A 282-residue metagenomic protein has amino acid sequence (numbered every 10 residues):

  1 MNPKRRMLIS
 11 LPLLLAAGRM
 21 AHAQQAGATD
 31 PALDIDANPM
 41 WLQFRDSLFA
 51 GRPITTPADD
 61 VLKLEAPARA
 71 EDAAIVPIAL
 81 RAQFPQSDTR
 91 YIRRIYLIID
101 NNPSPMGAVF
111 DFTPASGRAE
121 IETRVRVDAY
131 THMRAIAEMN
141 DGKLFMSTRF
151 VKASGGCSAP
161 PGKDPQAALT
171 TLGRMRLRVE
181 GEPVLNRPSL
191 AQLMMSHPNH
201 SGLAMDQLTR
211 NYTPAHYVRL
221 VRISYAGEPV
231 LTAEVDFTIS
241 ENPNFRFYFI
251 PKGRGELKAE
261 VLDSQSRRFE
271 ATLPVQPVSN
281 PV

Functional and structural regions predicted by a protein language model:
M1-A16: N-terminal secretory signal peptides and thylakoid transit peptides that target proteins across membranes
R5, Q25-A26: Intrinsic disorder/low-complexity segments enriched in polar/small residues
R19-A23: Sec/Tat signal peptide C-region and signal peptidase I cleavage site
A26-P161, V179-N186, Q192-M194, P198-P281: A general "mature secreted/periplasmic domain" signal
K163-E180, R187: A contiguous pocket-lining binding segment that forms or flanks enzyme active sites
